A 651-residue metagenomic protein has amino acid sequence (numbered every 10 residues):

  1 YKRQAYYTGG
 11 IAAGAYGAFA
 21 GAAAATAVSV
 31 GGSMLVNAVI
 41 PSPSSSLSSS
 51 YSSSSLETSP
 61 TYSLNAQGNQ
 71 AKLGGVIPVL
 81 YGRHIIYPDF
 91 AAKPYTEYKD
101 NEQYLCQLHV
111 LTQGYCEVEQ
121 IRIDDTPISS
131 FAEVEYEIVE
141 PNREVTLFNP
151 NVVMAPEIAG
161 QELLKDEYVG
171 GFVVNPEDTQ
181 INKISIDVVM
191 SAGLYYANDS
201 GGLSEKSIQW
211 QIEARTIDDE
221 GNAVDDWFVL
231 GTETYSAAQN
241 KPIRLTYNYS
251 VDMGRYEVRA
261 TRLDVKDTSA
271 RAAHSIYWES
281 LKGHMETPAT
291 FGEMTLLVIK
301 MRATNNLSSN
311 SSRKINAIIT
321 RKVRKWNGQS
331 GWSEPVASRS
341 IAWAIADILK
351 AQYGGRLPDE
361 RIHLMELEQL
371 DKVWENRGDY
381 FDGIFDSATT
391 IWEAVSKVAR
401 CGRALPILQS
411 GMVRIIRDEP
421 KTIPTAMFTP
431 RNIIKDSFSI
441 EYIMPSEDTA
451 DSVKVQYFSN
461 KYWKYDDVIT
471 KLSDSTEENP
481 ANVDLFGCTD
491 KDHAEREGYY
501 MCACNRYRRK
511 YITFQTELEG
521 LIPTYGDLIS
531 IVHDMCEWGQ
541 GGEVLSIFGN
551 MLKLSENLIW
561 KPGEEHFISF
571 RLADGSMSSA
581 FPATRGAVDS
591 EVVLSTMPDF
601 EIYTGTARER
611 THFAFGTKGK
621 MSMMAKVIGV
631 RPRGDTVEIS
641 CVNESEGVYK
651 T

Functional and structural regions predicted by a protein language model:
Y1-Q4: Conserved small/polar residues in nucleotide/adenosyl-binding loops
Y6-Y7, I11, F19-K397, C401 (+4 more regions): Polar, S/T/G-rich
N37, S45-V118, T179-I181, K325-T651: C-terminal extracytoplasmic interaction modules
